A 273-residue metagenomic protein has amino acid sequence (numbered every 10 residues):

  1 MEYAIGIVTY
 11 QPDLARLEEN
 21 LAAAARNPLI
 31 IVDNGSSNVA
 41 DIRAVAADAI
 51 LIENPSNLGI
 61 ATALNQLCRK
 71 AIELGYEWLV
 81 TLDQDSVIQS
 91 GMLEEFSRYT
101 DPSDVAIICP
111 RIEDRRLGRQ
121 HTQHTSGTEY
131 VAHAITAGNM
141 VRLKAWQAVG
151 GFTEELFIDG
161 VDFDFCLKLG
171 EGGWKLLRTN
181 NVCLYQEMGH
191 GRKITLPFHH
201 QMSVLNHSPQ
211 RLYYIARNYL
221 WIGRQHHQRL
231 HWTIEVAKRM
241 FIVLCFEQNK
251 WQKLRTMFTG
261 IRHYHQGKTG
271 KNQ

Functional and structural regions predicted by a protein language model:
G6-R26: Short, well-formed alpha-helical segments that are part of the catalytic scaffolds of diverse glycosyltransferases
D33-I42, S56, S86-V87: A conserved acidic beta->alpha catalytic loop
N54-E73: Glycine-rich, basic loop-to-helix element that forms the pyrophosphate-binding segment of sugar-nucleotide handling
Y76-D85: Short beta-strand-to-loop acidic/aromatic patch adjacent to the donor-nucleotide binding site
Q89-T122: Conserved donor NDP-sugar-binding/catalytic core segment of glycosyltransferases
T125-V141: A recurrent flexible, glycine/aromatic-enriched loop bordering the glycosyltransferase active site that acts as
A145, V149-G150, E155-M188: A short, conserved alpha-helix in the catalytic core of glycosyltransferases
I222-Q273: Non-catalytic, C-terminal membrane-associated alpha-helical segments of glycosyltransferases
